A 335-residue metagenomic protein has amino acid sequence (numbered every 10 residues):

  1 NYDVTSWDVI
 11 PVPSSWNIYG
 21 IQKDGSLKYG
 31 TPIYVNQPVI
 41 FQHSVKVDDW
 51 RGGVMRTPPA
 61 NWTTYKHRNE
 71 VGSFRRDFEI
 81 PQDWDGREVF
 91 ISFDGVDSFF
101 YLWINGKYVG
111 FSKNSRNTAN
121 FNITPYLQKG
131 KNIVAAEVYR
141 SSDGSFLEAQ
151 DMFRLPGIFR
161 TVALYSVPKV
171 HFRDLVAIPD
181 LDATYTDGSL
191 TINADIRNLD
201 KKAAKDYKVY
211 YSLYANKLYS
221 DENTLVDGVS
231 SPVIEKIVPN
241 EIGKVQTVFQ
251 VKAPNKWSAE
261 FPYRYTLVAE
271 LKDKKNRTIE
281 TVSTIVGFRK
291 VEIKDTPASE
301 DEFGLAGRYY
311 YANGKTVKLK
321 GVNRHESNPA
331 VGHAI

Functional and structural regions predicted by a protein language model:
N1, K23, T63-D174, L199: Accessory beta-strand-rich segments of carbohydrate-active enzymes
N1-G53, I133-S141, L164, D221 (+1 more regions): Accessory carbohydrate-binding/adhesion or oligomerization-edge regions at the termini of glycan-active proteins
V71, K129-G130, D187, I237-K244: Solvent-exposed, conformationally flexible loop/turn segments
W84-R87, L127-K131, K202-A204, V251-R264: Short glycine/proline/serine/threonine-rich loop/turn segments at secondary-structure transition edges
I104, D187-K236: Beta-strand-rich binding/interaction modules
K169-D200, E302-Y309: Surface beta-strand/loop "capping" patches
D227-A253: Intrinsically disordered, low-complexity Pro/Gly/Ser/Thr-rich segments with frequent PxxP/GP/PP motifs and embedded
E270-I335: N-terminal carbohydrate-binding accessory modules
